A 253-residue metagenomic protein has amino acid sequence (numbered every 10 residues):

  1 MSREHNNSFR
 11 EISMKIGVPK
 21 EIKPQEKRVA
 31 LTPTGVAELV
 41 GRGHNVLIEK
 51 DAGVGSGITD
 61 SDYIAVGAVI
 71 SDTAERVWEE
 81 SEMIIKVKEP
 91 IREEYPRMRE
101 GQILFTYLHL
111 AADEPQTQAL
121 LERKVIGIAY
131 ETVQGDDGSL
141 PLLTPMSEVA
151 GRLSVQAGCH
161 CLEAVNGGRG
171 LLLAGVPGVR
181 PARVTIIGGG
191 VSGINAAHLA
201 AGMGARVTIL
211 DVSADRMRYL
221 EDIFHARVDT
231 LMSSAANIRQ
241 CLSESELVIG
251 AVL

Functional and structural regions predicted by a protein language model:
R3-S13: Short, Lys/Arg-enriched N-terminal segments with co-localized hydrophobic residues within the first ~10-30 amino acids
I12-S13, V18-A119, R123: An N-terminal-biased, well-structured beta-alpha scaffold segment characteristic of Rossmann-like dinucleotide-binding
K15, E21, P90-R183: Glycine/serine-rich phosphate-binding loop and adjoining beta1-alpha1 elements at the start of nucleotide-handling
P19-I58, G167-L253: Glycine-rich phosphate/diphosphate-binding loop of Rossmann-like nucleotide-binding domains
E49-K50, T73-A74, Y107-H109, A129-Q134 (+2 more regions): Short beta->alpha connector loops at strand-helix junctions that form conserved, small/polar/Pro-enriched
Y63-G67, T144-E148, H225-D229: Short, hinge-like loop/turn segments at secondary-structure boundaries
A65-S71, K86-K88, A164-G170, V228-S234: Short gly/ser/thr-rich secondary-structure transition/capping motifs
S81-E82, K124, H225, E246: Residue-level detector of structured alpha->beta connecting loops
